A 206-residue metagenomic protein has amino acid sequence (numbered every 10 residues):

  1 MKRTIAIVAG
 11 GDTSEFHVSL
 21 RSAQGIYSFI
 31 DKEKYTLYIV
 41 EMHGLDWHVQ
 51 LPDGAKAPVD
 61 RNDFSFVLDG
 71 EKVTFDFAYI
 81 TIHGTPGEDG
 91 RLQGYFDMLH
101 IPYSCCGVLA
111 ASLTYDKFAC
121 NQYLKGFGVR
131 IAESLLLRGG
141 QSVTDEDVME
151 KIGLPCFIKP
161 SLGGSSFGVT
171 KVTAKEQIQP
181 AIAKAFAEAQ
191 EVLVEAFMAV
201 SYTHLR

Functional and structural regions predicted by a protein language model:
M1-S104, V108-L109, L113-Y115, A119 (+1 more regions): ATP-binding N-terminal substructure of ATP-dependent carboxylate-amine bond-forming enzymes
R3-A9, T13, R21, L113-S201: Active-site nucleotide/adenylate-binding loops and adjacent lid/helix of ATP-dependent enzymes
T203-R206: Conserved small/polar residues in nucleotide/adenosyl-binding loops
